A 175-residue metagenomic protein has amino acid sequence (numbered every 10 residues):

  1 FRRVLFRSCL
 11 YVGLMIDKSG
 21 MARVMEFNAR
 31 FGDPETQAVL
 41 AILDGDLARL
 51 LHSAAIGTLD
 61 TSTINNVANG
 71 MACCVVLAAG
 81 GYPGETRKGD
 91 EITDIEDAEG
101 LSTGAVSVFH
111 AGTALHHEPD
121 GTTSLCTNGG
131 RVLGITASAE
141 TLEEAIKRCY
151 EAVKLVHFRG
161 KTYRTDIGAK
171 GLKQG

Functional and structural regions predicted by a protein language model:
F1-L5: Short, small-residue-biased leader/transition segments that mark boundaries at the very start of proteins
F6-D17: A short glycine-rich, hydrophobically flanked beta-strand micro-motif that places a catalytic Asp/Glu for divalent metal
L10, R23-M25, R131: Protein kinase-like catalytic core scaffold
I16-R23, F27, F31: Interdomain hinge/lid region at the active-site interface of Rossmann-like NAD(P)-dependent oxidoreductases
N28-L40, G81-P83, A114-H116: Glycine-rich phosphate/pyrophosphate-binding beta-alpha loops
S53-G175: Peripheral (often C-terminal) accessory segments that flank ATP-dependent C-N-forming ligase machineries
